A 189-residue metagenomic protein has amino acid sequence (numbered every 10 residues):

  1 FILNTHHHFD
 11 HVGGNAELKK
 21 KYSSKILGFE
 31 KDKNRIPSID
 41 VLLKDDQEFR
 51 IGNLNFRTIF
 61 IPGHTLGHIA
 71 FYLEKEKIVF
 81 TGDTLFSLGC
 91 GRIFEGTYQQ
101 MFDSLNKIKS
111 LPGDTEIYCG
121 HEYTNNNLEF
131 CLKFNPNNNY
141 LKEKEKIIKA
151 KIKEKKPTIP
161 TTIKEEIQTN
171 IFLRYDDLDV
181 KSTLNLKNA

Functional and structural regions predicted by a protein language model:
F1-T58, I147: Active-site HxH/HxHxD metal-binding segment of metal-dependent hydrolases
N4, K31, G120, T124 (+1 more regions): Proline- and acidic/polar-enriched loop/turn elements at helix boundaries
V12-N15, I39, D45-D46, G52 (+11 more regions): Surface-exposed loop/turn and secondary-structure junction residues enriched for glycine/proline
K19-K21, T97-Y98, N135-P136: Glycine-rich, phosphate-binding/catalytic loops in enzymes
F29, T65, T162: Residue-level signal for threonine
I36-L132: Catalytic core of the metallo-beta-lactamase
N106-E116, N125-A189: Accessory terminal helices/loops
